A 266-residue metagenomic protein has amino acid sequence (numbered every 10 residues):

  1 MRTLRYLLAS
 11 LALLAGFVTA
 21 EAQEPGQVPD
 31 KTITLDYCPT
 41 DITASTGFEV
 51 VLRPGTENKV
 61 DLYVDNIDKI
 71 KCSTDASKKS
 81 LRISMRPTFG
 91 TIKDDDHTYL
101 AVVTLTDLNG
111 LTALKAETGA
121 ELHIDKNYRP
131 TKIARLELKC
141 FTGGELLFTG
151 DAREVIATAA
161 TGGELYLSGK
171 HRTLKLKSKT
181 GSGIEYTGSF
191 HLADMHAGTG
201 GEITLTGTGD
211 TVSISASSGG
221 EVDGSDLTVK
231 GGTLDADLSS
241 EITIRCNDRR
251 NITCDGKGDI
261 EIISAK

Functional and structural regions predicted by a protein language model:
M1-V28: Bacterial Sec-dependent N-terminal signal peptides
A20-F141, L147-T158, Y166-K175, T187 (+4 more regions): Acidic (Asp/Glu) and glycine-rich low-complexity loops/linkers that are typically intrinsically disordered
G47, G119, G143, G162 (+6 more regions): Small-residue-biased low-complexity repeat regions
T161, L165-L167, K175-G188, L192 (+2 more regions): Solenoidal tandem-repeat scaffolds enriched in leucines and small polar residues
T206-G207, C246: Short, tandemly repeated low-complexity microdomains enriched for cysteine and small residues
E221-D223: Outer membrane beta-barrel transmembrane domains
